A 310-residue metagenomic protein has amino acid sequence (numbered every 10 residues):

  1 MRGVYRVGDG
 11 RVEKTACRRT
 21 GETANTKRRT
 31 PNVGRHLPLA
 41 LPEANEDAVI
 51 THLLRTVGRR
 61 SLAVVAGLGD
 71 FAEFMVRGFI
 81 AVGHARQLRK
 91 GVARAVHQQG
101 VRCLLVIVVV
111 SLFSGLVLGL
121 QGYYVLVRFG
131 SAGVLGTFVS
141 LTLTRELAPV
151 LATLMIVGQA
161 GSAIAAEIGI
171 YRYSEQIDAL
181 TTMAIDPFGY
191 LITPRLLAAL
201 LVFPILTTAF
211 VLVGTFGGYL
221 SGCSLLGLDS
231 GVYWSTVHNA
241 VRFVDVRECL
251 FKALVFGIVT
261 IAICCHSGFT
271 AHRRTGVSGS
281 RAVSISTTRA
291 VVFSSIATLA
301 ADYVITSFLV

Functional and structural regions predicted by a protein language model:
E46-K90, A271-V277: Short, membrane-interfacial amphipathic segments enriched in basic
A95-L151, M155: Active-site cofactor/substrate anionic-group-binding motifs, chiefly glycine- and Lys/Arg-rich phosphate-binding loops
G100, L104, V108, L147 (+4 more regions): Selective transmembrane-helix segments that form parts of the transport pathway or gating/packing helices in multipass
S114, L118, P149, V202 (+7 more regions): Alpha-helical transmembrane segments of multipass membrane proteins
Q121-R145, V213-L254, I258, A262-S286 (+1 more regions): Membrane-interfacial helix-loop-helix connectors in multipass membrane proteins
I168-T193, G279-V283: Short cytoplasmic-facing helical segments at TM-TM junctions of multi-pass membrane proteins
A301-V310: Juxtamembrane boundary at the C-terminal end of a transmembrane helix
